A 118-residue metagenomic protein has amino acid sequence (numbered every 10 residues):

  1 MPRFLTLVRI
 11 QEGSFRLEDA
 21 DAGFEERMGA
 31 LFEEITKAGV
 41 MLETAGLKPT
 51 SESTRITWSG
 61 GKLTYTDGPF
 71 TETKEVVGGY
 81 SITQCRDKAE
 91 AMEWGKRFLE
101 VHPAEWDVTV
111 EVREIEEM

Functional and structural regions predicted by a protein language model:
M1-M118: Conserved, structured core segments of small domains
